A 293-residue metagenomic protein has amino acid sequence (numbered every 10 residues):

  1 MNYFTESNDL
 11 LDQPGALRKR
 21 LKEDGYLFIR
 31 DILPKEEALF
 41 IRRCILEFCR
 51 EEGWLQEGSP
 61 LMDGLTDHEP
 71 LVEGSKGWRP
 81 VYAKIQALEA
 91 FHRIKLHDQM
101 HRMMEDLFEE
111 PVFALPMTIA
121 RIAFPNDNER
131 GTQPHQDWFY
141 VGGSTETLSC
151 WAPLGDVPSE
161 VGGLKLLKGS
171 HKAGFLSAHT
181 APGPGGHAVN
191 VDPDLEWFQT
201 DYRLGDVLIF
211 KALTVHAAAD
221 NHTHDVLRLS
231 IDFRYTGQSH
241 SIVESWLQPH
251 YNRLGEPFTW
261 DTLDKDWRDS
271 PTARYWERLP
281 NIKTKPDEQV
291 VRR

Functional and structural regions predicted by a protein language model:
M1-E23, R30-P134, Y140-V141: Non-heme Fe(II)-dependent double-stranded beta-helix
N2, V157-A217: Double-stranded beta-helix
Y3-S7, E51, L55, T180 (+1 more regions): Non-heme Fe(II)/2-oxoglutarate
E47-E51, E110, V157, A173 (+1 more regions): Phosphate/oxyanion-binding loops and surfaces in catalytic or ligand/nucleic-acid-binding neighborhoods
T66, P134-Q136, P182-D194, D225 (+1 more regions): Short, surface-exposed loop/helix-turn segments at secondary-structure junctions that function as lids/hinges flanking
E110-F113, Q136-G143, A152-G163, G169-H171: Active-site region of the double-stranded beta-helix
H135-T147, L195, Y202, V226: A short beta-loop-beta micro-motif enriched in histidine and acidic residues
V141-S159, D201, I209, R234-Q238: Short, conserved beta-strand element in jelly-roll/cupin
